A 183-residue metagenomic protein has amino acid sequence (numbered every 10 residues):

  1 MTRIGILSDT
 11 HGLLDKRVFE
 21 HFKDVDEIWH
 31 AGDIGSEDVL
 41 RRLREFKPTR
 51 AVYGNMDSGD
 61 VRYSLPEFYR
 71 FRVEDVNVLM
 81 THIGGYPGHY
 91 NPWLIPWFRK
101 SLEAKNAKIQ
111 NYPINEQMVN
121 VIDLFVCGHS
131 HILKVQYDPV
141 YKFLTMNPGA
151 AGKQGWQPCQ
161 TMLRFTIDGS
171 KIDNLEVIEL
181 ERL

Functional and structural regions predicted by a protein language model:
M1-T49, D57, V61-E67, D75 (+2 more regions): N-terminal active-site segment of His-dependent metallophosphoesterases
G12-K16, I34-V39, M56-R62, G85-N91 (+2 more regions): Active-site environment of divalent metal-dependent phosphoester hydrolases
F19-E20, R41, F68-R70, E116 (+2 more regions): Short secondary-structure boundary/capping segments
G32, Y53, G149: Short beta->alpha connector loops at strand-helix junctions that form conserved, small/polar/Pro-enriched
L43-F46, V73-D75, M118-V119, P139-V140: Short, conserved loop/helix-junction motifs that constitute active-site signature segments in enzyme catalytic cores
R50, N91-K171, L175: Conserved beta-sheet core of the metallophosphoesterase superfamily
R50-A107: Helix-adjacent hinge/juxtasegments
L175-L183: Short, solvent-exposed aromatic-acidic interface loops
